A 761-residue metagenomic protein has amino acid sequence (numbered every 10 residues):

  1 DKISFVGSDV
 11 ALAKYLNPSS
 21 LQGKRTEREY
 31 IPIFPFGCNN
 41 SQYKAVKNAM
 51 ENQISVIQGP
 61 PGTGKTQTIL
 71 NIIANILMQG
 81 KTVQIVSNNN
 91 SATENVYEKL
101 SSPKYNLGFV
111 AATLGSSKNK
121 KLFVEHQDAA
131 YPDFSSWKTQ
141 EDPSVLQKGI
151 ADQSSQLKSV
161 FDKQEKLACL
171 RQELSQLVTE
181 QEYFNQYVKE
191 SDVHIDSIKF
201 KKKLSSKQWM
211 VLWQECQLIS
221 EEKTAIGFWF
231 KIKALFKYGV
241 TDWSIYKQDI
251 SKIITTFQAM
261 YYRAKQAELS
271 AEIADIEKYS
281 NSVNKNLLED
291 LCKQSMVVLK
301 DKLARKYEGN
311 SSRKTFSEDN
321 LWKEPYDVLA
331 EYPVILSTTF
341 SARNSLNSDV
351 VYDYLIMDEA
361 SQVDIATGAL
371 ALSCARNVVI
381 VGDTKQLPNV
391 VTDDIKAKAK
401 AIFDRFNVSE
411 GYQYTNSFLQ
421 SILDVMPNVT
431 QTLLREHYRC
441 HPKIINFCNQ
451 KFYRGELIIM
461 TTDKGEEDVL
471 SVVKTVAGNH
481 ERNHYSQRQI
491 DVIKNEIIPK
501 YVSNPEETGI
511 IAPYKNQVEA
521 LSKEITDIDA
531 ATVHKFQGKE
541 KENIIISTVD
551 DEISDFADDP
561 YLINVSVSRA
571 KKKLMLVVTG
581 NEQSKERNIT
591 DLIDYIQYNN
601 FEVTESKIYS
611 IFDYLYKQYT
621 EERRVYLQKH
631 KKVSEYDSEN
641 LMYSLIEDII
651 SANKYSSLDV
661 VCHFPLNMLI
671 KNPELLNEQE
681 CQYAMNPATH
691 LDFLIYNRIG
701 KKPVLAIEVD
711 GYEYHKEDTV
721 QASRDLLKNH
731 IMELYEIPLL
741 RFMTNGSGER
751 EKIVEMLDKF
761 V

Functional and structural regions predicted by a protein language model:
D1-N40, S206-V351: Conserved helicase NTPase catalytic core signature
A11, Q22-E29, I33-T179, Y183-Q186: P-loop NTPase Walker
T63, I72-N75, Q79-V96, A112 (+2 more regions): Conserved RecA-like ASCE P-loop NTPase motor core of nucleic-acid helicases/translocases
S116-N281: Charged C-terminal transducer/switch regions of large nucleotide-driven machines
V350-I356, K539-D551, V565, K573-L576: A short beta-strand element within the Helicase C-terminal
D394-T432, N449, I553-N653: Helicase C-terminal subdomain and adjacent C-terminal extension
E456-E524: Conserved helicase/translocase motor-coupling segment
K607-V761: Nucleic-acid endo/exonuclease domains
